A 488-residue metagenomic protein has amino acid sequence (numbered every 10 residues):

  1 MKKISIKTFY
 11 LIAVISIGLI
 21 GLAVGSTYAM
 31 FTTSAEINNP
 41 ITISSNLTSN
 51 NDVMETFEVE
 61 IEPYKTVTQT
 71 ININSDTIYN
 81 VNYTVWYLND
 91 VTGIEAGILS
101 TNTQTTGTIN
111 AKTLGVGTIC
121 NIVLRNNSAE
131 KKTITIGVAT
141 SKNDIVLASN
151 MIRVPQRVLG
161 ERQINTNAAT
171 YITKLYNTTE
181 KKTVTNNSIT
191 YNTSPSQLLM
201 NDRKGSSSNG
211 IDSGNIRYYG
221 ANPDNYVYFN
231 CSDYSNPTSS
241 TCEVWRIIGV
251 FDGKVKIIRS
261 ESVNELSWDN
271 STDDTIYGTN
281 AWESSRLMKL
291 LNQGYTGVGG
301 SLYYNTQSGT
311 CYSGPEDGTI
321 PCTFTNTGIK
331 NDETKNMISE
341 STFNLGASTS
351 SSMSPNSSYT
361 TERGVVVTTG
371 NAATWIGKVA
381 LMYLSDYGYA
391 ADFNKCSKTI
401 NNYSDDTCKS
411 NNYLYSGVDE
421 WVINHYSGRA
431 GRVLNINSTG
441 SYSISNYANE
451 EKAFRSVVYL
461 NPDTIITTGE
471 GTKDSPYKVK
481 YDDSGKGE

Functional and structural regions predicted by a protein language model:
K2-T8, T103-N126: Extracellular adhesion/glycan-binding regions together with long Ser/Thr- and acidic-residue-rich low-complexity tracts
K2-Y64, S141-I152, E470: Short, polar/proline-rich extracytoplasmic segments that appear immediately after membrane translocation
L22-V24, E62-T70, V116-C120, K131-T135: Short, solvent-exposed loop/turn segments enriched in Ser/Thr/Gly
A29, T33, T77, L114-M151: C-terminal, structured domain-capping segment
E36-P40, T56-E58, T70, N121 (+2 more regions): Well-ordered beta-strand positions in beta-sheet-rich domains
I41, I78-K112: A surface/secretory-pathway sequence property marking extracellular, secreted, or lumenal proteins enriched
E60-T68, D76, N102-Q104, K112-G117: Solvent-exposed, conformationally flexible loop/turn segments
N143-E488: Long, domain-scale functional regions
